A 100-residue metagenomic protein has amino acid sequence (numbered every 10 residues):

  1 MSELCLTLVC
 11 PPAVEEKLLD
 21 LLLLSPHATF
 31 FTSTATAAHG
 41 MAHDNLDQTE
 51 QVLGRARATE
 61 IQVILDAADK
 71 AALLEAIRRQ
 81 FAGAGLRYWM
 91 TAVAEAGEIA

Functional and structural regions predicted by a protein language model:
M1-A100: Positively charged, small/polar-rich N-terminal and surface patches that mediate targeting and assembly and bind
